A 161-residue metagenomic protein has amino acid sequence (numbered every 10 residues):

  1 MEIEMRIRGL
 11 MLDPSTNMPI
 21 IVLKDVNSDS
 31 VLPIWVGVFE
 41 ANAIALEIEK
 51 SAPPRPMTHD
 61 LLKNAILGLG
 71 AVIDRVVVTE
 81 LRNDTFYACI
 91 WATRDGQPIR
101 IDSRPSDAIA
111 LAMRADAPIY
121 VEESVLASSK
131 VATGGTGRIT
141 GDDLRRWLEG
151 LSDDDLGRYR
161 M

Functional and structural regions predicted by a protein language model:
M1-M161: Divalent-cation
